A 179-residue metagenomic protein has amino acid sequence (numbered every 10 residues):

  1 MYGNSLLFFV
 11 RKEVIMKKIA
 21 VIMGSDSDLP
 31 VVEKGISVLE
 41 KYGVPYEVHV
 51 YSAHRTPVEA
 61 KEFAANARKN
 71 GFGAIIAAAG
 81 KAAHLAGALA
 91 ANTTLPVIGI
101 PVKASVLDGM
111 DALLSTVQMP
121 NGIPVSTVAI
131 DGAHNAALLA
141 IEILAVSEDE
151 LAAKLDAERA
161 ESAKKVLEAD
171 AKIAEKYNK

Functional and structural regions predicted by a protein language model:
M1-I15: Short, Lys/Arg-enriched N-terminal segments with co-localized hydrophobic residues within the first ~10-30 amino acids
K17-R55: Glycine-rich phosphate/diphosphate-binding loop of Rossmann-like nucleotide-binding domains
M23-P30, K34, M110-K179: C-terminal binding/interaction regions
D28-V32, T56-A60, A79-A88, L107-M110 (+1 more regions): Short glycine/serine/threonine-rich phosphate/pyrophosphate-binding segments that cradle anionic phosphate groups
V48, V58, K81, I173-K179: Acidic, glycine/proline-rich low-complexity segments that act as flexible tails and inter-domain linkers
V48-K69: N-terminal beta-loop-helix "entrance" segment that forms/cooperates in small-molecule cofactor or anionic ligand
F63-P101: Glycine-rich phosphate-binding loop
N92-V117, N121: Glycine/small-residue-rich loop that forms an oxyanion/phosphate-binding "nest" at active or ligand-binding sites
